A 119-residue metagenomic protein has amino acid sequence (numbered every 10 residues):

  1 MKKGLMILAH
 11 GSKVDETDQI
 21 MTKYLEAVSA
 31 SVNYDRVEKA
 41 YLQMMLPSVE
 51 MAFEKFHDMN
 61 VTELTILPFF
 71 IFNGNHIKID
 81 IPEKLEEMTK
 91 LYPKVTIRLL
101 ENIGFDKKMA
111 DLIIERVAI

Functional and structural regions predicted by a protein language model:
M1-I119: Active-site-proximal alpha-helix that buttresses catalytic centers in soluble enzyme cores
